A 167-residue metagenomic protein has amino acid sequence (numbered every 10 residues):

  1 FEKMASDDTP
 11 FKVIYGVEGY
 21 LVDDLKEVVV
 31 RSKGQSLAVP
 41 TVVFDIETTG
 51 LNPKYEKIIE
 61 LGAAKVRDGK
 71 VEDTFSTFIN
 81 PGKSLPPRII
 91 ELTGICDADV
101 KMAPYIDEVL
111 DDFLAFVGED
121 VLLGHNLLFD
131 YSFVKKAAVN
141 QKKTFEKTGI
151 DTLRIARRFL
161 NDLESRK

Functional and structural regions predicted by a protein language model:
F1-F44, K65, F116, L127 (+4 more regions): Phosphodiester-processing cores and adjacent nucleic acid-binding clamps
I46-K54: Short acidic, Gly/Ser-rich segments with clustered Asp/Glu that frequently serve as metal-coordination loops in enzyme
K57-I59: Short coil-to-beta strand junction motifs in C2/discoidin
V66-K70: Short acidic-glycine loop/turn motifs at beta-strand connectors
E72-T74: A structural motif specific to WD40 beta-propellers
S76-A103, Y131, A138-N140, K147 (+1 more regions): Active-site-proximal helix-loop-helix substrate-binding element of RNase H-like nuclease domains
K101, D120-D130: Acidic beta-strand-to-loop metal/phosphate-binding motif
K101-E119: Catalytic-core regions of hydrolytic enzymes
